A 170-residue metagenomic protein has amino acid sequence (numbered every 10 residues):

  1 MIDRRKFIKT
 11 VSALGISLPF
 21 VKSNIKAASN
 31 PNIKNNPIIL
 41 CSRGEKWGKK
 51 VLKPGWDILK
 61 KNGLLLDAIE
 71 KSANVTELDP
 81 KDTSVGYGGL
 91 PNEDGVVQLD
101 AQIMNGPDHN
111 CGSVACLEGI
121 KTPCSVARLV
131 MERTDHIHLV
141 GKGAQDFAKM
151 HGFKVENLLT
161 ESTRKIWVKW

Functional and structural regions predicted by a protein language model:
I2, K9-S12, I16, S29-W170: Alpha/propeptide regions of enzymes that mature by internal proteolysis
F20-N24: C-terminal segment of classical bacterial N-terminal signal peptides
